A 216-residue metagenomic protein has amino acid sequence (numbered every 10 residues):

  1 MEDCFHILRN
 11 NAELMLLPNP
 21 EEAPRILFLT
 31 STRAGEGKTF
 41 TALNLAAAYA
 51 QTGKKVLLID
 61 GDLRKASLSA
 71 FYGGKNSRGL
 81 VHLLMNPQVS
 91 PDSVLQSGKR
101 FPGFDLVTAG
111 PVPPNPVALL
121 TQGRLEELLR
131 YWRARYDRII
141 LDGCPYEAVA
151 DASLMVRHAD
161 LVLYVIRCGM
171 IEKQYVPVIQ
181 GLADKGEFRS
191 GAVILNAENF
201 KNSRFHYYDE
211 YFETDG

Functional and structural regions predicted by a protein language model:
M1-G216: P-loop NTP-binding module
